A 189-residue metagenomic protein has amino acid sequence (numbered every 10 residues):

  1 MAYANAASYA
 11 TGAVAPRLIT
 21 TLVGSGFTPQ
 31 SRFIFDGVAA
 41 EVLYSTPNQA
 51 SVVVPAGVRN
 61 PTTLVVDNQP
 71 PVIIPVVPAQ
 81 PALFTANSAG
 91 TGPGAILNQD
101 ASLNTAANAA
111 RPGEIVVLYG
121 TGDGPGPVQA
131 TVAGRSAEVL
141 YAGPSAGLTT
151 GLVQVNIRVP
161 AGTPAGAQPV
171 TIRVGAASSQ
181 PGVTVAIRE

Functional and structural regions predicted by a protein language model:
M1-E189: A sequence-level detector for low-complexity, Ser/Thr- and acidic-rich stretches
